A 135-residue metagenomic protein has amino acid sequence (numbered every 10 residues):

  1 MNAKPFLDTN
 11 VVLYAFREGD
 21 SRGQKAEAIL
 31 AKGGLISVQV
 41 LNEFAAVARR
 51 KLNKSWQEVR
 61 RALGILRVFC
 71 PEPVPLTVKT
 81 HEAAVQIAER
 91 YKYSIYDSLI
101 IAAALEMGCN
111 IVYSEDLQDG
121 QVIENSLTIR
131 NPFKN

Functional and structural regions predicted by a protein language model:
M1-S37, K51-R61: Short, well-structured N-terminal submotif of metal-dependent ribonuclease cores
N2, I101-N135: Acidic, PIN/NYN-like endoribonuclease modules and their adjacent C-terminal/linker elements
L7-D8, I36-S37, Y93-S94, D116 (+1 more regions): Histidine- and aromatic-rich ligand-binding microenvironments
V11-V12, V40, T80, I100 (+1 more regions): Alpha-helix capping/helix-boundary segments
E43-P71: Active-site-proximal, substrate-binding regions of enzyme catalytic domains and RNA-binding/basic surfaces
E72-E115: Active-site neighborhoods of divalent-metal-dependent phosphate/nucleic-acid chemistry enzymes
